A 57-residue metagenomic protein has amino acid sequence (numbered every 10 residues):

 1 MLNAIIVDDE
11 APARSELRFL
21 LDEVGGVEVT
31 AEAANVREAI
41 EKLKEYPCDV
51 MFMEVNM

Functional and structural regions predicted by a protein language model:
M1-N3: Non-catalytic signal-transmission and effector/linker regions of two-component phosphorelay proteins
D8, E54: Active-site residues of response regulator receiver
A11-A31: Two-component/phosphorelay signaling modules centered on CheY-like receiver
E32-E41: Helix N-cap/capping motif at the beta->alpha junctions
Y46: Active-site charged/polar residues at nucleotide-handling catalytic sites that mediate phosphoryl, nucleotidyl
D49, V55-N56: The short loop immediately C-terminal to the conserved phospho-acceptor aspartate in CheY-like receiver
